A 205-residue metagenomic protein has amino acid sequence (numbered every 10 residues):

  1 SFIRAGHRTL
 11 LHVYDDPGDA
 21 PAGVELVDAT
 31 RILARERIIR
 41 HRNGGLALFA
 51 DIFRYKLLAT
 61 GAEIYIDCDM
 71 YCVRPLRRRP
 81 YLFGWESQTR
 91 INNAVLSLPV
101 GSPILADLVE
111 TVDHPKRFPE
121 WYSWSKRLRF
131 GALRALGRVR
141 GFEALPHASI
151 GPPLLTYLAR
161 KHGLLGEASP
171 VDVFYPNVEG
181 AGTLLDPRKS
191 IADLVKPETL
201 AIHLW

Functional and structural regions predicted by a protein language model:
S1-A50, I66-W205: Glycosyltransferase-associated regions of secretory-pathway enzymes, highlighting luminal stem/catalytic domains
D51-E63: Small-residue hinge/turn detector
